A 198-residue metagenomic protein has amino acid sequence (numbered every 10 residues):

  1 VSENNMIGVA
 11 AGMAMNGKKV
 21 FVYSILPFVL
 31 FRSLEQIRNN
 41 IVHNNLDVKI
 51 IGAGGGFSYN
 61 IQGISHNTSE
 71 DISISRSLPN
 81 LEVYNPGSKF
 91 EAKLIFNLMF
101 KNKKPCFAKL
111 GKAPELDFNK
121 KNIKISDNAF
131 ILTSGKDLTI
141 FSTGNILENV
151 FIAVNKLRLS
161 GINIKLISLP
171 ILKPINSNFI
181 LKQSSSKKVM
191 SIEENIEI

Functional and structural regions predicted by a protein language model:
S2-N5, M13-T139, I164: Conserved thiamine diphosphate
E3, Y59-N60, G111-I198: Thiamine diphosphate
